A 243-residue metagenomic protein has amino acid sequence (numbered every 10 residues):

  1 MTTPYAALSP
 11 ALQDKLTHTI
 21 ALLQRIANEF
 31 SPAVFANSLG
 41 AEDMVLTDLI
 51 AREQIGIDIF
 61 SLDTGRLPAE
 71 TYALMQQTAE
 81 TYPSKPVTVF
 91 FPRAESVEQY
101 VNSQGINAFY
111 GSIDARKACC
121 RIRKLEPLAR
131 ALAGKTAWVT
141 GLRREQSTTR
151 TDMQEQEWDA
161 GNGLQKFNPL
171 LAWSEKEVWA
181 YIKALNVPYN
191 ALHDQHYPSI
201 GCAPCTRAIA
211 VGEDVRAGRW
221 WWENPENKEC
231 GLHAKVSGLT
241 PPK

Functional and structural regions predicted by a protein language model:
M1-K243: Nucleotide-activated chemistry modules centered on ATP-dependent adenylation/adenylyltransferase
